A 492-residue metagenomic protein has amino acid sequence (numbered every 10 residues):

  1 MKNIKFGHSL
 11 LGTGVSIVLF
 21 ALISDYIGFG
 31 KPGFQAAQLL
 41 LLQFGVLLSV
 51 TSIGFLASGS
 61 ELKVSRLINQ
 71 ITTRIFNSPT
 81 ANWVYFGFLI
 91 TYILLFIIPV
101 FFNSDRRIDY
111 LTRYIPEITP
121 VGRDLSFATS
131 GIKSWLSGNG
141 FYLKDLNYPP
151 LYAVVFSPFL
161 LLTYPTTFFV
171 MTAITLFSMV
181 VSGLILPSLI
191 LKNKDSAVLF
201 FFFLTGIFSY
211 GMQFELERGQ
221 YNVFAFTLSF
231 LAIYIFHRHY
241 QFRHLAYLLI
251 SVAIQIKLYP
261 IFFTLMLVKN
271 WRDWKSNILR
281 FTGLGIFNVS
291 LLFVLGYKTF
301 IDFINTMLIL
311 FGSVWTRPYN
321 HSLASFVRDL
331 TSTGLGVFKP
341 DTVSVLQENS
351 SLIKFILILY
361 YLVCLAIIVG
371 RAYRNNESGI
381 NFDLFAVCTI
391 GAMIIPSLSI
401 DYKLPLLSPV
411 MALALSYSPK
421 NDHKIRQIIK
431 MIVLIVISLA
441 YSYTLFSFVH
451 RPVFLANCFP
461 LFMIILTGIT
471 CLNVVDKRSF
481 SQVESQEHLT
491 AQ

Functional and structural regions predicted by a protein language model:
M1-I17: Juxtamembrane interface helix immediately N-terminal to a transmembrane segment
I23-K31, Y373, Y441-R451: Juxtamembrane "helix-exit" motif on the non-cytosolic side of transmembrane helices
K31-L41, A225, R451-F459: Non-cytosolic membrane-interface motifs at loop->transmembrane helix junctions
Q43-V46, Y221-F230, L258-I261, K403-A412 (+1 more regions): Hydrophobic core segments of transmembrane alpha-helices in multi-pass, intramembrane catalytic enzymes
L67-H239, R243-L245, N270-D401, F480-S481 (+1 more regions): Primarily membrane-embedded glycan-assembly and transfer machineries that use lipid-linked glycans
N103, R107, L413-Q492: Aromatic-enriched
V181, I185, T227-R238, M266-W271 (+2 more regions): Transmembrane alpha-helices and membrane-interface helical segments of multi-pass integral membrane enzymes
I250-L267, P396-L406: Transmembrane helices and adjacent periplasmic/lumenal helix-loop junctions of polyprenol-phosphate-dependent
